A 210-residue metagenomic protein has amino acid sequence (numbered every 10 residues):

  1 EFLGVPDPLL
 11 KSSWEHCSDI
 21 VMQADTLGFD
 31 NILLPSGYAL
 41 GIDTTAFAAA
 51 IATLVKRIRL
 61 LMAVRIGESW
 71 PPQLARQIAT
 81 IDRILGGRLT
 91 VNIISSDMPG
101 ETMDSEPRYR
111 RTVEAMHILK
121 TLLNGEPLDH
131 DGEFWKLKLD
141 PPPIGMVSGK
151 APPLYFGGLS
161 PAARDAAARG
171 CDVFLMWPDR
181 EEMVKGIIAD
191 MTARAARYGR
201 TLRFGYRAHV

Functional and structural regions predicted by a protein language model:
E1-L54, D131, G149-P152: N-terminal beta1-alpha1-beta2 module of alpha/beta enzyme domains
F2-P6, Q73-V173, E181-L202: Internal, glycine-rich beta/alpha segment that forms the wall or movable "lid" of small-molecule/cofactor binding
D7, L61-E68: The substrate-binding groove and active-site-proximal loops of carbohydrate-active enzymes, especially glycoside
S12, E68-S69, P107-R110: Residue-level signal for the nucleotide or nucleotide-sugar donor/cofactor binding architecture
D30, D172-L175: Receiver (REC) domain switch/active-site residues of two-component response regulators
P35, L61-A63, N92-I94, Y155-G157 (+2 more regions): A cross-family glycoside hydrolase active-site/sugar-binding cleft signature
P35-D43, G67-P72, R180-G186, V210: Acidic-and-aromatic substrate-binding clefts and catalytic sites of carbohydrate-active enzymes
I42-M62, R111, L122: Alpha-helix-loop-beta-strand connector modules within alpha/beta enzyme cores
